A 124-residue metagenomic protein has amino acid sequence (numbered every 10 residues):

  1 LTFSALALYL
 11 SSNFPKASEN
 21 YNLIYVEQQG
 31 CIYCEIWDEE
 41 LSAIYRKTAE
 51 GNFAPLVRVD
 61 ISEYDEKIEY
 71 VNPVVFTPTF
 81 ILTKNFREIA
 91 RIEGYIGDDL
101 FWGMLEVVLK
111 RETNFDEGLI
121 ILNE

Functional and structural regions predicted by a protein language model:
L1-N13: Classical Sec-dependent N-terminal signal peptides that target proteins to the secretory pathway
L6-L8, N20, P73, E93-E124: Non-globular targeting/processing and membrane-anchoring segments
S11-Y21, D65-V71: A short beta-strand-turn-helix
E19-Q29: Short active-site neighborhood of thiol/selenol oxidoreductases, capturing the structured segment around
V26, A49-E66: Thiol-based oxidoreductase modules, predominantly thioredoxin-like and allied folds used for disulfide exchange
E27-Y33, F76: Short pre-active-site segment immediately N-terminal to redox-active cysteine/selenocysteine motifs in thiol-based
C34-E50: Typically the conserved alpha-helix immediately C-terminal to a functionally engaged Cys/Sec in thioredoxin-like
F76-R91: A short, hydrophobic beta-strand/beta-hairpin element that forms part of a small beta-sheet core
